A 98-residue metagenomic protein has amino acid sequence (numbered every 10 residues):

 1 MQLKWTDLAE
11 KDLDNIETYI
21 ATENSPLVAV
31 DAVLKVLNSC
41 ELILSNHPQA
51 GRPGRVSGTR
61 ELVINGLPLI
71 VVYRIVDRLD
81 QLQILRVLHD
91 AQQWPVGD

Functional and structural regions predicted by a protein language model:
Q2-G58: Basic, Lys/Arg-enriched alpha-helical interface segments
T59-V63: A beta-hairpin/wing motif
I64, I70-D98: Enriched for short, Lys/Arg-rich terminal
